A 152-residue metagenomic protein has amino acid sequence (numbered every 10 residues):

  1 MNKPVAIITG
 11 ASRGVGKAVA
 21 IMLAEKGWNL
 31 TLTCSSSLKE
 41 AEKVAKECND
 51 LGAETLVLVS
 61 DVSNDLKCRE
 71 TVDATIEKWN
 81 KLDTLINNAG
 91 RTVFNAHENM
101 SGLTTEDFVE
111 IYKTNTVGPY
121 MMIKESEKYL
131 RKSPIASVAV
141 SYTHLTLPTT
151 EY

Functional and structural regions predicted by a protein language model:
K3-P4, A53-E54, K81-L82, L130-Y142: Active-site loop of short-chain dehydrogenase/reductase
S12-G14: Conserved glycine-rich cofactor-binding loop
K26-K43: Conserved glycine-rich Rossmann-like NAD(P)H-binding loop of the short-chain dehydrogenase/reductase
L38, V59-T71, T105: The beta1-alpha1 cofactor-binding region of Rossmann-like NAD(H)/NADP(H)-dependent oxidoreductases
N88-A96: Conserved NAD(P)H cofactor-binding loop of Rossmann-fold oxidoreductase domains
A96-M100, T104-V109: Substrate-binding pocket helix/loop in short-chain dehydrogenase/reductase
H144-Y152: Single conserved hydrophobic/aromatic residue that forms the stacking wall/gate of nucleotide- or nucleobase-binding
